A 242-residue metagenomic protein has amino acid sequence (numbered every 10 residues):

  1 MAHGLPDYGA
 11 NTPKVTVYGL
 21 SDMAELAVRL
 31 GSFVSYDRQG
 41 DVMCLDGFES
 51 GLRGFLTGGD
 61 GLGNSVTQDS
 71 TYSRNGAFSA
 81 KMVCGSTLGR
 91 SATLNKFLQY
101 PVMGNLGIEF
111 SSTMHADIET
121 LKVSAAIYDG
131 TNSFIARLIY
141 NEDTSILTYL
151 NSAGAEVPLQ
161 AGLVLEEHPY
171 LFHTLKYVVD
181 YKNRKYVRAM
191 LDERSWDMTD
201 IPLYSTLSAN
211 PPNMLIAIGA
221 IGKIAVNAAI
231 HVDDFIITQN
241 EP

Functional and structural regions predicted by a protein language model:
A2-D60: Extracellular carbohydrate-recognition regions
F33, L94-Y100, Q160-E167: Beta-strand-rich interaction surfaces with strong enrichment in secreted/lumenal proteins
F48, I230-I237: Extracellular beta-strand elements of beta-rich domains used for carbohydrate recognition/degradation or cell-matrix
L52-L88: Extracellular glycan-recognition surfaces and repeat-rich motifs
A77-L150: Secretory/extracellular carbohydrate-interaction modules and structurally similar beta-sandwich "look-alikes"
N151-T174: Short, aromatic/His-centered strand-loop micro-motif at the edge of beta-sheets
L171-V187: Localized edge beta-strand/strand-to-loop motifs within extracellular or lumenal beta-rich domains
T199-D233: Flexible glycan-contacting loops in extracellular carbohydrate-active proteins
